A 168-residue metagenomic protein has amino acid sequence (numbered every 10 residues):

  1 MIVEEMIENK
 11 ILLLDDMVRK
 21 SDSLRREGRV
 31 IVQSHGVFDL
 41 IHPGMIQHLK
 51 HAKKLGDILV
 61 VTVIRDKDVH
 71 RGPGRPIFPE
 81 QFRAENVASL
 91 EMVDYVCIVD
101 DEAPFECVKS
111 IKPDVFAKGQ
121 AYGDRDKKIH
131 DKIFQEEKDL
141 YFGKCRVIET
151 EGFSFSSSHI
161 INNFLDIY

Functional and structural regions predicted by a protein language model:
M1-Y168: Nucleotidyltransferase catalytic core that binds NTPs
